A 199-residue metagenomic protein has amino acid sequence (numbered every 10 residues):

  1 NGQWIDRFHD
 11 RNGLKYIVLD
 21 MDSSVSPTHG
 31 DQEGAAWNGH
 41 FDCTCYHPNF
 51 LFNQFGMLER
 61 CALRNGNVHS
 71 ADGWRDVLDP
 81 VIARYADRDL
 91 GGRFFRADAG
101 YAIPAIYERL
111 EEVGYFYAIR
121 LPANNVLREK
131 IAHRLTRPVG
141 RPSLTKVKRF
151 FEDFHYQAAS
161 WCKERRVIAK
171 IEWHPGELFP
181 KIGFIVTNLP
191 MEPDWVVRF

Functional and structural regions predicted by a protein language model:
N1-N49: Active-site-proximal, Lys/Arg-enriched surface segment that forms a nucleic-acid-binding/basic interface patch
G13-Y16, Y46-H47, M57, L90-G91 (+2 more regions): Short coil/turn connectors at secondary-structure junctions
I17-V25, G56, G92-A102, Y117 (+1 more regions): Short, conserved catalytic/metal-binding motifs centered on acidic residues
M21-S23, N49-F50, R60-L63, A97 (+1 more regions): Glycine-rich, histidine-containing beta strand-loop boundary motifs that form or position
T28-G34, E59-L63, P104-L110, E129-R134: Short acidic, glycine/serine/threonine-rich loops at helix termini
G39-R88: Electropositive, glycine- and tryptophan-enriched low-complexity nucleic-acid-binding patches
S70-V126: Domain-level cores of phosphate- or acyl-group-handling catalytic modules
F116-F199: An anionic, glycine-rich sequence signature occurring as long contiguous blocks
